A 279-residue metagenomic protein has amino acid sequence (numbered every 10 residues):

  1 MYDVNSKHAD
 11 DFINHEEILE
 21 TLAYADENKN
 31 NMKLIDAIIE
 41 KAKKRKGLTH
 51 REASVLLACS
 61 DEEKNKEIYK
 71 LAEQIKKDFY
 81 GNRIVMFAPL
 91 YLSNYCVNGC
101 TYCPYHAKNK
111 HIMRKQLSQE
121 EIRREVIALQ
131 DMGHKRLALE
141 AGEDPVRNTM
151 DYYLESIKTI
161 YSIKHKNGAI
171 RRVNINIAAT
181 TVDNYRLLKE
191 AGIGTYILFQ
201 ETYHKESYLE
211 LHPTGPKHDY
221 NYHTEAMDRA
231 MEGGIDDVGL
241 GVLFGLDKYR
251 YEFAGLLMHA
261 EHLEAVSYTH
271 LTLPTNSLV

Functional and structural regions predicted by a protein language model:
M1-L90: Flexible, acidic/Gly-rich N-terminal and inter-domain linker regions that tether and position cofactor-handling modules
R45, A72, C100, L198 (+2 more regions): Conserved, mostly hydrophobic/aromatic
G81, V85-E121: Canonical Radical SAM [4Fe-4S] cluster-binding loop centered on the CxxxCxxC motif and its immediate flanking residues
A107-R123, L129-A230, D237-L240, F244-L246 (+1 more regions): Core AdoMet radical
R250-A254: Short glycine/threonine-rich loop-to-helix capping motif typified by GTGT followed within a few residues by an Asp-Pro
M258-A265: Oxyanion-binding "anion nests"
T269-T275: Conserved small/polar residues in nucleotide/adenosyl-binding loops
